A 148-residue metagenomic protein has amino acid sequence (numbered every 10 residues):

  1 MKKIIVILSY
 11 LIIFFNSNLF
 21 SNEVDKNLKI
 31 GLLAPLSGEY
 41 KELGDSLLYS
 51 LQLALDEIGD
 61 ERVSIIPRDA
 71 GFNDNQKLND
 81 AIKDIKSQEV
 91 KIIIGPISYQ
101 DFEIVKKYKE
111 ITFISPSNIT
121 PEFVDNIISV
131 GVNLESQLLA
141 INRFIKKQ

Functional and structural regions predicted by a protein language model:
K2-I13: Sec-dependent signal peptide recognition, specifically the positively charged N-region followed immediately by
L19-E23: Boundary at the C-terminal end of the N-terminal hydrophobic targeting segment
D25, G31-Y49, I58, R68-A70: Extracytoplasmic "Venus flytrap"
K29-L33, I65-I66, I93-P96, I114: Soluble periplasmic/extracytoplasmic beta-strand elements of cell-envelope proteins
E42-G59, K77, Q137-I141: Short, solvent-exposed amphipathic alpha-helices that sit in or adjacent to ligand/effector-binding or catalytic
I66-Q76, A81, G131-V132: Short beta->alpha junction loops
N75-K91, R143-K147: Short, well-structured alpha-helical segments in soluble
I92-Q148: Extracytoplasmic ligand/sensor domains, especially the bilobed periplasmic-binding protein
